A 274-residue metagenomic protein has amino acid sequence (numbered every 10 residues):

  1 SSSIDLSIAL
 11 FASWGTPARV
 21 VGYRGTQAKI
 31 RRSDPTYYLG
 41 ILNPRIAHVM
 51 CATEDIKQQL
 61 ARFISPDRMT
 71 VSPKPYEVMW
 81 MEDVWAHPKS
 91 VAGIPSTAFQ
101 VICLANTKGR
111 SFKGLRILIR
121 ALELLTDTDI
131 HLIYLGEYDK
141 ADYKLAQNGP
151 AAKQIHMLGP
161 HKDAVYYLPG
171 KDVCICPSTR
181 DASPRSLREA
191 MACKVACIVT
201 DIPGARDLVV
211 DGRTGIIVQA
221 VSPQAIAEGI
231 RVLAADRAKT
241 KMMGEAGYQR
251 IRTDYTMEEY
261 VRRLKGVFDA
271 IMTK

Functional and structural regions predicted by a protein language model:
S1-L6, R24: Short His-centered aromatic/hydrophobic patch
W14, V20-A47, F63: A conserved, positively charged/aromatic
R45-D83: Donor nucleotide-sugar binding/catalytic pocket of nucleotide-sugar-dependent glycosyltransferases
F99, G109-L124, R188, Q224: A conserved mid-protein helix/loop that constitutes part of the nucleotide-sugar donor-binding site
P160, T179: Aromatic "clamp/platform" in nucleotide-sugar-dependent glycosyltransferases that forms part of the donor/acceptor
A196-V199, V209: Short hydrophobic beta-strand element within catalytic cores of glycosyltransferases and related nucleotide-activated
D211-G212, I216-P223, V232-R237: Conserved acidic donor-binding segment of nucleotide-sugar-dependent glycosyltransferases
A225, V232, K239-D254, Y260-G266: A short, well-ordered alpha-helix in the C-terminal region of glycosyltransferases
